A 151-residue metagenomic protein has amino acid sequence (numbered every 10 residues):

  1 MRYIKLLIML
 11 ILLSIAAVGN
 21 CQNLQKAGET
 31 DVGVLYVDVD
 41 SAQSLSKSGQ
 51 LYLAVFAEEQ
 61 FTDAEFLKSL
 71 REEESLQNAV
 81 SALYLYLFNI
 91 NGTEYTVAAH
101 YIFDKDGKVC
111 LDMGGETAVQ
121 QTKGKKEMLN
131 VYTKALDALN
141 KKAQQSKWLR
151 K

Functional and structural regions predicted by a protein language model:
M1-I8: Bacterial N-terminal signal peptides that target proteins for export
I11-S14: Repetitive helical segments and hydrophobic/amphipathic motifs
A16-V18: N-terminal signal peptide c-region/cleavage motif recognized by signal peptidases
N20-K151: N-terminal secretory-pathway/extracellular module detecting exported/lumenal segments and adjacent signal-anchor/first
